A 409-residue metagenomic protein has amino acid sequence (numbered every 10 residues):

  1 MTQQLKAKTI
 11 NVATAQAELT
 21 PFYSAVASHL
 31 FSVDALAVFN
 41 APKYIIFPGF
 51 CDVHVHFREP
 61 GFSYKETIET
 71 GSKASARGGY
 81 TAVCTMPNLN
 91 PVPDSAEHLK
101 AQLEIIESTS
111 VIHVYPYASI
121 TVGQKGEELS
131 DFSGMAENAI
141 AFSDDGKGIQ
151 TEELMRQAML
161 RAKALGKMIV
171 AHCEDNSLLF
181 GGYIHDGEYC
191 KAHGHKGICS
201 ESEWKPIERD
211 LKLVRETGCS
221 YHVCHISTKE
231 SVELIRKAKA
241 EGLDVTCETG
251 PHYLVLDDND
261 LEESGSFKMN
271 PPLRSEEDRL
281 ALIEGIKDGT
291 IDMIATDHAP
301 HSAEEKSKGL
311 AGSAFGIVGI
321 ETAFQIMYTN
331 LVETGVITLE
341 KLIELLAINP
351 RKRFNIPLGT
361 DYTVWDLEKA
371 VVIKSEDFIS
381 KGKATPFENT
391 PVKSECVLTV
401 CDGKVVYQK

Functional and structural regions predicted by a protein language model:
M1-A37: N-terminal metal-binding scaffold of metallo-dependent hydrolase/deaminase domains
I10, K43, H54, S75 (+12 more regions): Divalent metal-coordination and catalytic microenvironments
D34-I46: Active-site metal-binding motif and surrounding structural segment of the metallo-beta-lactamase
Y44-T109: Metal-associated gating/positioning segment near the N- to mid-region
E104-I120: A glycine-rich helix N-cap at a beta->alpha junction
E128-I294: Histidine/acidic residue-rich metal-binding segments in metalloenzymes
A192-S220, K287-D288, D292-I294, A299-W365: His/Asp/Glu-enriched, well-ordered alpha-helical/loop segment that forms or immediately abuts the divalent-metal
G309-G312, T360-K409: C-terminal cap of metal-dependent C-N hydrolases
